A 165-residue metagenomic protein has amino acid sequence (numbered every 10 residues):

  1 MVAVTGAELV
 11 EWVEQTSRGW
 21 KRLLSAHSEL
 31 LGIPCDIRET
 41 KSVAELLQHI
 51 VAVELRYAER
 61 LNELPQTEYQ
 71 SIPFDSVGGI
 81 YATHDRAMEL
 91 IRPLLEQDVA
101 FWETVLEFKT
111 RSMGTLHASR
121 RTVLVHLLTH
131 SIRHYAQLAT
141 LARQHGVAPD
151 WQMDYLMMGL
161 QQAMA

Functional and structural regions predicted by a protein language model:
M1-A3: Short, contiguous pre-domain boundary segments
T5, S42, L46, T83: Short acidic-hydrophobic sequence patches enriched in Asp/Glu that either
A7-V10, E14, G78-Y81, D85 (+3 more regions): Short amphipathic alpha-helical segments with heptad-repeat character
V10-E11, S17-L24, E29-I72, R111-A165: Short, contiguous alpha-helical
V13, S17, K21, E54 (+3 more regions): Solvent-exposed, well-ordered amphipathic alpha-helical segments that flank/support binding or catalytic loops
E63-W102: Helix-adjacent hinge/juxtasegments
V99-M113: Carboxylate-rich helix-loop segments that flank metal/cofactor sites and access channels in metalloenzymes
